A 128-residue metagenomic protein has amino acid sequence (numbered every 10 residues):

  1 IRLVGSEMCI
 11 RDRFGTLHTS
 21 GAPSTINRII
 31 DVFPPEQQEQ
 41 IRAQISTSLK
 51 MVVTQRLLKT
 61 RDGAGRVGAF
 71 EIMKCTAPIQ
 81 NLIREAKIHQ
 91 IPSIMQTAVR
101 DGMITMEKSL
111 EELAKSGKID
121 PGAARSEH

Functional and structural regions predicted by a protein language model:
I1-G5: Single conserved hydrophobic/aromatic residue that forms the stacking wall/gate of nucleotide- or nucleobase-binding
S6-E7, R11-H128: Short, flexible helix-loop junctions that flank or precede catalytic/ligand sites
